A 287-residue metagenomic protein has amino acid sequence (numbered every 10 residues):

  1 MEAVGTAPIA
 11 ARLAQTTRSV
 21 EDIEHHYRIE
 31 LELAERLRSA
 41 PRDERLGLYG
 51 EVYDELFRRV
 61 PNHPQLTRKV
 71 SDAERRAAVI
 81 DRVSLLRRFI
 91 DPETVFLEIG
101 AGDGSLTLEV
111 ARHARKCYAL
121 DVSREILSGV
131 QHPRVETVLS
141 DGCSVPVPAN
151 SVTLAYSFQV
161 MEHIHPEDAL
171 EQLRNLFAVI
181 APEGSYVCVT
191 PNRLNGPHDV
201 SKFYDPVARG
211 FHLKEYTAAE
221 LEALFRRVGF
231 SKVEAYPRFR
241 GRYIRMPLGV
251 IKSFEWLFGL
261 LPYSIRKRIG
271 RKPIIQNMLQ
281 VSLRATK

Functional and structural regions predicted by a protein language model:
M1-F158, L170-L173, N277-V281: Conserved N-terminal segment of class I S-adenosyl-L-methionine
V95, E183-S185: Short glycine-centered segments of the SAM/dcSAM-binding site in methyltransferase folds
Q159-H163: Short catalytic micro-motifs in class I SAM-dependent methyltransferases
H165-A169, H198: Short N-terminal helix/helix-N-cap motif within the alpha/beta-hydrolase-1
L170-P182: A short glycine-rich, Lys/Arg-flanked "PGG" loop and its adjoining helix->strand segment in the class I
C188-H212: Short, glycine-/aromatic-enriched active-site segment of Class I SAM-dependent methyltransferases
S201, V233-K287: A C-terminal cap/extension of S-adenosyl-L-methionine-dependent methyltransferases that defines the acceptor-substrate
L213-V228: Short alpha-helix
